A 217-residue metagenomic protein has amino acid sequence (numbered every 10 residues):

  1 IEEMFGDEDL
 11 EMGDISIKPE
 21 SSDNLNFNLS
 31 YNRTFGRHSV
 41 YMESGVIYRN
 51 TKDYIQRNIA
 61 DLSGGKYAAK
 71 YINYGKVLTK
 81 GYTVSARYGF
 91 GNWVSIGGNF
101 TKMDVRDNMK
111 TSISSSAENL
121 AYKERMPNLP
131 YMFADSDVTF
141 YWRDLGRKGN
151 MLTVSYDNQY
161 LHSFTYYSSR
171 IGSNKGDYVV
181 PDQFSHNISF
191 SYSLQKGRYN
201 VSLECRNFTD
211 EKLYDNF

Functional and structural regions predicted by a protein language model:
I1-L25, M42, V46-I72, D157-S169 (+2 more regions): Surface-exposed extracellular loop regions of Gram-negative outer-membrane beta-barrel proteins, predominantly
D7-D14, G64-Y71, K80, S115-Y122 (+2 more regions): Extracytoplasmic loops and strand-loop junctions of Gram-negative outer membrane beta-barrel proteins
L10-M12, K80, N128, M132 (+2 more regions): C-terminal beta-signal and terminal closure region of outer-membrane beta-barrel proteins
E11, S21-D23, H38, A68 (+5 more regions): Exposed loop/turn and edge beta-strand positions of beta-sandwich/beta-sheet ligand-binding modules
N28-S30: Small/polar-residue-rich segments within soluble enzyme cores
R33-F35, Y192-K196: A generic beta-sheet turn/junction motif
F35, S39-T51, K70-T165: Gram-negative outer-membrane beta-barrel transporters
D137, S155-D157, N187-S193, N200-E204: One-face residue pattern on beta-strands with alternating periodicity enriched for small/polar residues
